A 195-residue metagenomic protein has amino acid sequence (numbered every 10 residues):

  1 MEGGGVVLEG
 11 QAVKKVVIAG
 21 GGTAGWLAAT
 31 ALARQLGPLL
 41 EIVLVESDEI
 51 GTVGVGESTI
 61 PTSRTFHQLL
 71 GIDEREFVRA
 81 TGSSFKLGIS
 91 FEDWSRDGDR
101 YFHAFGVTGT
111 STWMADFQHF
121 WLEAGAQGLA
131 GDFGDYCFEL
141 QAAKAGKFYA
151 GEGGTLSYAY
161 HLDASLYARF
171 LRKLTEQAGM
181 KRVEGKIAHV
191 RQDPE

Functional and structural regions predicted by a protein language model:
E2-V13: A short, basic/flexible loop-to-alpha-helix module at the beginning of a structural domain
Q11-G22: Beta1/beta-strand and adjacent pyrophosphate-binding region of the FAD-binding site in flavoprotein oxidoreductases
G25: N-terminal Rossmann-fold NAD(P) dinucleotide-binding loop
T30, R34, K173: Short, well-ordered alpha-helices that flank and scaffold nucleotide-derived cofactor binding pockets
A33-V55: Glycine-rich FAD pyrophosphate-binding loop
G51, V55-A142: Dinucleotide-binding Rossmann-like beta1-alpha1 core, especially the glycine-rich loop that anchors the ADP
W113-M114, G154-L174, R182: Short beta-strand to alpha-helix junction loop
V183-E195: A conserved short coil-to-beta-strand element within the FAD-binding core of flavoproteins
